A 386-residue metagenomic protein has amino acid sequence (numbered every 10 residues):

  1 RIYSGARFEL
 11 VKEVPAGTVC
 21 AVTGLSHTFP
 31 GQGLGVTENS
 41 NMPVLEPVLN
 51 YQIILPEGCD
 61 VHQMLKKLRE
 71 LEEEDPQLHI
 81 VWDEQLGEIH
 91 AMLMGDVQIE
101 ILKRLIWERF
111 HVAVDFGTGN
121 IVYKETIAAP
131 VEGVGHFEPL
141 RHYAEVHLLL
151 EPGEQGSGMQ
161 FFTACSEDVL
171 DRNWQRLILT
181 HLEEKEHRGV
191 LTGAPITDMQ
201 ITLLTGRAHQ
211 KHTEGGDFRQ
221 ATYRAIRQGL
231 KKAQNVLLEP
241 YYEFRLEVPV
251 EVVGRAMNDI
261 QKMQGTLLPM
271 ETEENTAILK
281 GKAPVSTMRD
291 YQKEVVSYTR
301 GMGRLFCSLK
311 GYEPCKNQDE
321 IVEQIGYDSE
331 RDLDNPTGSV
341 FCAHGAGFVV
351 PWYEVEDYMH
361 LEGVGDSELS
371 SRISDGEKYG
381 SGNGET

Functional and structural regions predicted by a protein language model:
R1-T386: Accessory interaction regions appended to the cores of large information-processing enzymes
